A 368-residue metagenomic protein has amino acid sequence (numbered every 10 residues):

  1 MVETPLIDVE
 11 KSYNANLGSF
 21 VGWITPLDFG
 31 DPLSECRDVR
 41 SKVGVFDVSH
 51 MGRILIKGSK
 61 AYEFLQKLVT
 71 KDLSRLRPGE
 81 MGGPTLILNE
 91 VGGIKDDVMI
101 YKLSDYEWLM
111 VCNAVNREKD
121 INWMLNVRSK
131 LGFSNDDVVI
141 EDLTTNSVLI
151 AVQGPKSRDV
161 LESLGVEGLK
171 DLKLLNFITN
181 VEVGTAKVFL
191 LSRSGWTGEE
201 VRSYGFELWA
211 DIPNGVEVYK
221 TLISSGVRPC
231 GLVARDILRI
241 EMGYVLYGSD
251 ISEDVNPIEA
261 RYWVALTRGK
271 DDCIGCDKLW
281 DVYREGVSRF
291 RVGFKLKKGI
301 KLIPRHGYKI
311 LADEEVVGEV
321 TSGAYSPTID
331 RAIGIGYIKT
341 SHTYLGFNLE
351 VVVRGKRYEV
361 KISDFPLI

Functional and structural regions predicted by a protein language model:
M1-L88, G93: Acidic, proline/glycine-enriched N-terminal capping motif
M1-V21, L27, L33, S104-Y106 (+1 more regions): Conserved, structured C-terminal
D38-K42, V98-Y101, S134-D137: Short amphipathic alpha-helical segments, especially helix-boundary/capping motifs
G52, T85, V98-M99, T179 (+2 more regions): Residue-level detector of beta-strand structural context in well-folded domains
R75-V127: Well-ordered mid-protein domain cores that form the structural environment of catalytic cofactors
